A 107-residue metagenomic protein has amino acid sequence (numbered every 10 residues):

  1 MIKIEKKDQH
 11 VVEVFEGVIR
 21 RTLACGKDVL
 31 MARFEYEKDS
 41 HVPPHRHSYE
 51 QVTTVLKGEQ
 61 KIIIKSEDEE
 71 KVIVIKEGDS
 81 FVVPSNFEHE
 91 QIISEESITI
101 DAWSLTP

Functional and structural regions predicted by a protein language model:
M1-D28: A short, N-terminal "cap"/entry segment at the start of jelly-roll beta-barrel domains of the cupin/DSBH fold
L30-H47: Conserved short histidine dyad/triad with adjacent acidic residue
H41-V42, K61, F81-E90: Histidine-centered metal-chelating micro-motifs
Y49-K65: Glycine- and acidic-residue-biased ligand/ion/polar-headgroup-sensing regions
L56-K57, K76, E95: A cytosolic small-molecule/anion-sensing beta-strand core signal
E67-S85: Short acidic-glycine-tyrosine-enriched beta hairpin
S85-P107: Ligand-binding loop in jelly-roll beta-barrel domains
